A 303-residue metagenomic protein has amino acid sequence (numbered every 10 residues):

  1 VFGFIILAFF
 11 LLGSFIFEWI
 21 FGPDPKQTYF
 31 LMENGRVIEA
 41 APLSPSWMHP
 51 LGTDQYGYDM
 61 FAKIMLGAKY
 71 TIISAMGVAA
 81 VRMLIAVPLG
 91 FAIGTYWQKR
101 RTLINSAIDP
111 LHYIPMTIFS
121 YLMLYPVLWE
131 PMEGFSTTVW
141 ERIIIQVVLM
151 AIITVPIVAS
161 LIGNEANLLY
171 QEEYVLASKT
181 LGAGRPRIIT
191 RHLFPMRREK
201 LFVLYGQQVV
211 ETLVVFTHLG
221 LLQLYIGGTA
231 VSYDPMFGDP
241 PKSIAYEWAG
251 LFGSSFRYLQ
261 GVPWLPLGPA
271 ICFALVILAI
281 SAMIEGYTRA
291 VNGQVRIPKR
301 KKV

Functional and structural regions predicted by a protein language model:
F9, G13, M65, K69 (+8 more regions): Hydrophobic alpha-helical transmembrane segments of multipass integral membrane proteins, especially permease/channel
F17-Q27, S74-D109, Y121-L124, W129 (+3 more regions): Transmembrane-helix boundary motif in ABC transporter permease subunits
P23-A79, E247-L267: Periplasmic/extracellular loop-to-transmembrane helix junction in inner-membrane transport proteins
P50, D54, G94, I104-A159 (+1 more regions): Generic hydrophobic transmembrane alpha-helix motif, especially the helices
Y58-M65, K69, I73, W97-R100 (+2 more regions): Amphipathic cytosolic juxtamembrane alpha-helices at the membrane-cytosol interface of multi-pass membrane transporters
L128-V139, I153, G206, L259-V303: C-terminal transmembrane helix and the adjacent membrane-cytosol boundary/short C-terminal tail of inner/organellar
T138-R191, V203-V209: Membrane-cytosol interface at the C-terminal ends of specific transmembrane alpha-helices in multi-pass membrane
L204-P241: Non-cytoplasmic
